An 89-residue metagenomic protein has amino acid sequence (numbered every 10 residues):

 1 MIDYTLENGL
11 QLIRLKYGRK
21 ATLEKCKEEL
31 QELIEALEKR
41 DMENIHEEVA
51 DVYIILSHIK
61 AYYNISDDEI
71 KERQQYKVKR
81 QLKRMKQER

Functional and structural regions predicted by a protein language model:
M1-R89: Flexible "arm" and connector segments at domain edges
